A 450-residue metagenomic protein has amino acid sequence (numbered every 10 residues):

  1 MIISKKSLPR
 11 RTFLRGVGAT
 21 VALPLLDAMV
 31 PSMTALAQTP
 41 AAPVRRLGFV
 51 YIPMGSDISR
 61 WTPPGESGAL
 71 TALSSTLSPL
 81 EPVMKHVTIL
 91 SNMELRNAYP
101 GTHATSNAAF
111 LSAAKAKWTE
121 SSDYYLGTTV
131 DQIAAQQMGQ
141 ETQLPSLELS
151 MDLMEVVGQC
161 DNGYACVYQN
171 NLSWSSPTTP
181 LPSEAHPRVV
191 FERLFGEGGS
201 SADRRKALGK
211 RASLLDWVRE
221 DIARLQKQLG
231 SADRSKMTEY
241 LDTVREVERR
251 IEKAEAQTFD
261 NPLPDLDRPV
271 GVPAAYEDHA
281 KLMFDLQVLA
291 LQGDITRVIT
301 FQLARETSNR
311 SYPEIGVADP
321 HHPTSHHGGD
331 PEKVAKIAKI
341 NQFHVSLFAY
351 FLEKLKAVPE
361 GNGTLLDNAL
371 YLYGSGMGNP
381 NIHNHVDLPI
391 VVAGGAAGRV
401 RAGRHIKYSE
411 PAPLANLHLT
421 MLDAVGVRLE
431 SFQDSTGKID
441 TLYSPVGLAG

Functional and structural regions predicted by a protein language model:
M1-G450: Ligand-binding pockets and gating/stacking loops
